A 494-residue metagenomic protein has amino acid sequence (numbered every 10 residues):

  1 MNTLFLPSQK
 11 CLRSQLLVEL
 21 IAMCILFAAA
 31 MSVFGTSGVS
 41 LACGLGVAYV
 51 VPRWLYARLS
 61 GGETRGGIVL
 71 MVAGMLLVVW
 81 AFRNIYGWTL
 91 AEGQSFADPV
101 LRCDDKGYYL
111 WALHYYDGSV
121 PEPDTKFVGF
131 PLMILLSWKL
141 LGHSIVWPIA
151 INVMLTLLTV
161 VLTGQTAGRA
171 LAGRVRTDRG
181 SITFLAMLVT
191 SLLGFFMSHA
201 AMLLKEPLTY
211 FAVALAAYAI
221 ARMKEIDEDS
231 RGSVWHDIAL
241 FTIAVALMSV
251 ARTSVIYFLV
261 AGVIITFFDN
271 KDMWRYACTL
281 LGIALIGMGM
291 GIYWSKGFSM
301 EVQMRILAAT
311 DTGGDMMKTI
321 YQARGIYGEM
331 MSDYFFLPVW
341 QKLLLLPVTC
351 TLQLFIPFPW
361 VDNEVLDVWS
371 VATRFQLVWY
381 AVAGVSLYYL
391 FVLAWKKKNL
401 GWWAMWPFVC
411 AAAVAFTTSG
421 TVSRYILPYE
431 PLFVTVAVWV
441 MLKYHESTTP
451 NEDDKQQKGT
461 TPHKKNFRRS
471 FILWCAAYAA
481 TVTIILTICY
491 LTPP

Functional and structural regions predicted by a protein language model:
C11, Q15-I25, A73-L76, W80 (+2 more regions): Transmembrane alpha-helix segments characteristic of polytopic inner-membrane glycan-assembly/cell-envelope
A28, M197-S198, G232, H236-T253 (+2 more regions): Membrane-interface alpha helices of multi-pass inner-membrane proteins
Y49-W54, T163-G164, T349, Q353-K398: Hydrophobic, aromatic-rich transmembrane alpha-helices and their immediate juxtamembrane boundary segments
N84-W111, V120-M133, G142-H143, F358: Extracytoplasmic catalytic/substrate-binding loops of multi-pass membrane glycan-assembly enzymes
D124-V128, L132, L140-V161, A372-V378: Loop-to-helix entry region of an early transmembrane alpha helix in multi-pass inner-membrane enzymes
A150-R174, V385-Y389: Transmembrane-helix motifs of polytopic, lipid-linked glycan transferases
T163-L192: Transmembrane-helix signature of polytopic, membrane-embedded enzymes that assemble or transfer cell-envelope glycans
G173-S181, I226-H236, M273, N363-W369 (+1 more regions): Membrane-interface helix-loop-helix junctions at transmembrane boundaries of multi-pass membrane enzymes, predominantly
